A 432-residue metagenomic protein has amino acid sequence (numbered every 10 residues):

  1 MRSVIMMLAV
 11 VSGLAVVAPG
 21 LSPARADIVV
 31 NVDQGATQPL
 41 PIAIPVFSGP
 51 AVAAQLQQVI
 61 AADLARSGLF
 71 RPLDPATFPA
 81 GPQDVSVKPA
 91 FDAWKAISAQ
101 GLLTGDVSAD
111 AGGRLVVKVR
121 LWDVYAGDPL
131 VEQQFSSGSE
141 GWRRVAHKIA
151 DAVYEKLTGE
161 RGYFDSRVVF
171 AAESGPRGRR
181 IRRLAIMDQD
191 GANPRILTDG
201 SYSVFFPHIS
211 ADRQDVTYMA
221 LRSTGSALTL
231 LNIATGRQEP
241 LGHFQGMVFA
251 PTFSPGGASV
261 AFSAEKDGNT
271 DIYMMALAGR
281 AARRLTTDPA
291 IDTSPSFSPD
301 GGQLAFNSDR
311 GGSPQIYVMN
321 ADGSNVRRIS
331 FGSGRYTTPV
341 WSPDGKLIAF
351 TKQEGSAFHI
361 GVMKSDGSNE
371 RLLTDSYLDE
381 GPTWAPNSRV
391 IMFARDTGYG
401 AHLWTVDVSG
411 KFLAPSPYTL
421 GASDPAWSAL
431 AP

Functional and structural regions predicted by a protein language model:
I28, V85-A152: Amphipathic beta-strand/beta-sheet edge segments enriched in Tyr/Trp
N31-D92, L103-A109: Short beta-strand->alpha-helix linker/helix-N-cap micro-motif that forms a surface specificity/interaction loop
Y125, D188-A192, N232-G236, A276-R280 (+3 more regions): Short loop/turn segments that connect beta-strands within beta-propeller blades
R161, E173-R183, D199-Y202, M219-L228 (+12 more regions): A flexible loop/linker signature enriched in serine peptidases of the S9 family
G162-F164, A211-D212, P255-G256, P299-D300 (+3 more regions): Residue-level detector of Asp-centered blade-edge/turn motifs that repeat once per structural unit in beta-propeller
V168, V216, G257-A261, G301-A305 (+2 more regions): Hydrophobic beta-strand positions that form the internal "hydrophobic ladder" of WD40/Gbeta-like beta-propeller blades
N193-T198, R237-G242, A281-T286, N325-S330 (+2 more regions): A short beta-strand motif characteristic of beta-propeller blades
